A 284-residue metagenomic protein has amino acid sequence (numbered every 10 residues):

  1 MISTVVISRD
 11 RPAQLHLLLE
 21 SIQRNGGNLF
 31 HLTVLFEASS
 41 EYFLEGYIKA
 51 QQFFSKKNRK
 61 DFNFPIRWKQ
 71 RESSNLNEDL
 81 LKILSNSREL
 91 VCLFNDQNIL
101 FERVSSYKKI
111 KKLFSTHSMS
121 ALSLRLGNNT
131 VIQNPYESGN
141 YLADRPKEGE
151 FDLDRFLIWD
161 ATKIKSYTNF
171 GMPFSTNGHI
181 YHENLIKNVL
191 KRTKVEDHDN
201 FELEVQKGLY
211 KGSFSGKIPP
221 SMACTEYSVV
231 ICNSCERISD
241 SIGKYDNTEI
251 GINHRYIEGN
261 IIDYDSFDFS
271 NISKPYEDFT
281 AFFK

Functional and structural regions predicted by a protein language model:
M1-S21: N-proximal low-complexity "stem/linker" segments adjacent to membrane-targeting elements
Q14, W68-L81, F101-E102: A short, glycine-/small-residue-rich helix N-cap motif at loop->alpha-helix starts within glycosyltransferase
E20-F30: Short, acidic, metal-binding catalytic loop of nucleotide-sugar glycosyltransferases
L29-E41: Short beta-strand/loop segment that forms part of the nucleotide-sugar
L80-L90: Active-site nucleotide-sugar/metal-binding loop of Leloir-type enzymes
R88-I99: Short beta-strand-to-loop acidic/aromatic patch adjacent to the donor-nucleotide binding site
S106-K194: Conserved catalytic core of nucleotide-sugar-dependent glycosyltransferases
G178, N184, N188-K284: C-terminal catalytic/acceptor-binding lobe
